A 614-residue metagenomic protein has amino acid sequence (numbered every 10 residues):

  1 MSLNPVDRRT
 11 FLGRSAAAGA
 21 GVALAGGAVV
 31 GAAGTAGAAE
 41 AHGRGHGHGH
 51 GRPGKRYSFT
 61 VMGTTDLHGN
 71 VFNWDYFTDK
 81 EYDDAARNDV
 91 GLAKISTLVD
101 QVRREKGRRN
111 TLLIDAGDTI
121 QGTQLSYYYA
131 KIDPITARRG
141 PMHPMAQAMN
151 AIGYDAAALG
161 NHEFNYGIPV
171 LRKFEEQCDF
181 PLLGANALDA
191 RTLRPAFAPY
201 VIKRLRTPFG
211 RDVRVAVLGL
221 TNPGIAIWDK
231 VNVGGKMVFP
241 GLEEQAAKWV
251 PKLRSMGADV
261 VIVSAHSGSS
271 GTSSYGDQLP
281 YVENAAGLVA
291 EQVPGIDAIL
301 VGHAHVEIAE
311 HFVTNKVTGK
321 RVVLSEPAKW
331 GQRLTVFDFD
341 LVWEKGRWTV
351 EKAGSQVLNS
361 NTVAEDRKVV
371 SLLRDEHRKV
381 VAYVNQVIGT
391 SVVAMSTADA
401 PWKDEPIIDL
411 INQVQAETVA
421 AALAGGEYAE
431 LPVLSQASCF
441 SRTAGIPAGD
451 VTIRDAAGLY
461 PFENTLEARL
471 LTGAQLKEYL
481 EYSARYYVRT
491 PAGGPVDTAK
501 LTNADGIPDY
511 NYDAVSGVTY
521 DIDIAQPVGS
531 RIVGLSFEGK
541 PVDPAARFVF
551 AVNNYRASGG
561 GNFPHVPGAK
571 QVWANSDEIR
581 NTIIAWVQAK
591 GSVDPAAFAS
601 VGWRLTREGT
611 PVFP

Functional and structural regions predicted by a protein language model:
L3-G19, A39-H42, H48-T362, I407-E417 (+3 more regions): Acidic, metal/ion-coordinating pockets
G19-G27: Bacterial N-terminal signal peptides
A28-G43: Signal peptide processing junction and immediate N-terminal pro/mature segment of secreted/exported proteins
K55-T60, N70, D83, V90 (+7 more regions): Feature captures C-terminal
D212-R214, S396, P541: Short, solvent-exposed loop/turn motifs
R374-N385: Acidic, glycine-rich low-complexity/disordered segments
V387-D404: Glycine-rich phosphate/diphosphate-binding loops and the adjacent beta-loop-alpha structural elements that coordinate
